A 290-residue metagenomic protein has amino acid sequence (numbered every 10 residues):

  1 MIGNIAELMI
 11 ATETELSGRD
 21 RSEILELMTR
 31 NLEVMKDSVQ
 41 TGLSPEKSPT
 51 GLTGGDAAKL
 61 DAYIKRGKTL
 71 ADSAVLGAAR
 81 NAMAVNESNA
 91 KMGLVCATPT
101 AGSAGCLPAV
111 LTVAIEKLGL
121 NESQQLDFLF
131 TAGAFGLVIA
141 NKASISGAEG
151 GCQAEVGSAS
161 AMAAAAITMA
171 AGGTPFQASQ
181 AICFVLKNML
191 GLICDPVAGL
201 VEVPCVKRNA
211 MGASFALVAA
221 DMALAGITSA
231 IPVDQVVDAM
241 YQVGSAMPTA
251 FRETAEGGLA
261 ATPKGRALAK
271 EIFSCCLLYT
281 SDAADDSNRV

Functional and structural regions predicted by a protein language model:
M1-T53, A57: C-terminal regulatory domains involved in ligand/effector binding and gene-expression control
M35, A78-N86, F128-G136, I182-V185 (+1 more regions): Short alpha-helical scaffolding segments that buttress acidic/His motifs in well-ordered protein cores
Y63-P99: Active-site cofactor/substrate anionic-group-binding motifs, chiefly glycine- and Lys/Arg-rich phosphate-binding loops
N86-C96, I139-G150, P196-V201: Glycine/charged-rich beta-loop-alpha catalytic/anionic-binding loops adjacent to active sites
V95-V110, E155-A159: Conserved phosphate/anionic-ligand binding catalytic regions in large, soluble enzymes, centered on
P108-L120, I167-G172: Alpha-helical support elements that line or immediately flank enzyme active sites and cofactor-binding pockets
G147-E155, A159-S160, A164-A170, P175-L278: A structural signal for small-residue-enriched, beta-sheet-centric alpha/beta enzyme cores and oligomeric scaffold folds
Y279-A284: Conserved small/polar residues in nucleotide/adenosyl-binding loops
